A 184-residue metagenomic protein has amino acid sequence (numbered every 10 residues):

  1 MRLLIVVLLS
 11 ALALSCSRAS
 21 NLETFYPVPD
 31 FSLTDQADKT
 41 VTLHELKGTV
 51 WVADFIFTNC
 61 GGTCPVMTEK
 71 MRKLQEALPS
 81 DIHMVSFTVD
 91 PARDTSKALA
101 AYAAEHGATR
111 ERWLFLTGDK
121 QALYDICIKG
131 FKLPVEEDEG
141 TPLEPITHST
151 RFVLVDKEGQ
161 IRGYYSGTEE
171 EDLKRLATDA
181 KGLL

Functional and structural regions predicted by a protein language model:
M1-V7: Sec-dependent signal peptide recognition, specifically the positively charged N-region followed immediately by
L12-S15: C-terminal motif of bacterial Sec signal peptides marking the signal peptidase cleavage site
S17-E45, E69: N-terminal "domain-start" segment that seeds a small globular fold
V28-P29, W51, S149-R151: Short loop/turn microsegments at loop-to-beta-strand junctions
T42-P65, M71: Short active-site neighborhood of thiol/selenol oxidoreductases, capturing the structured segment around
M67-I126: Structural microenvironment flanking redox-active thiols in thiol-disulfide oxidoreductases
D138-L184: Thiol-/selenol-based redox modules, centered on thioredoxin-like and closely related oxidoreductase domains
